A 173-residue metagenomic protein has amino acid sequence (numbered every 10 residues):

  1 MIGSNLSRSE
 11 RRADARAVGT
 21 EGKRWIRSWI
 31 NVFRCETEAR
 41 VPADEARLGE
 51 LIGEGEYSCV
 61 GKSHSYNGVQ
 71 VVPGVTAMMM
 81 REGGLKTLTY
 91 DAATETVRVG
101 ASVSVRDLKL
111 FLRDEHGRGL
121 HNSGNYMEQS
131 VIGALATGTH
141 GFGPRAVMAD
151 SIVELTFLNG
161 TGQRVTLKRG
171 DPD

Functional and structural regions predicted by a protein language model:
M1-R27: Intrinsically disordered, low-structural-confidence terminal and linker regions
K23-R27, T87, S130-I132: Amphipathic, alpha-helical segments enriched in basic
R24, E36, G162-R164: Short, mixed charged/polar active-site loops that provide acid/base catalysis or chelate metal/phosphate cofactors
R27-N125, G138-F142: Glycine-rich N-terminal segment of FAD-binding domains in flavoprotein oxidoreductases, spanning the beta-loop-helix
N67-V69, Q129-G133, V147: Short secondary-structure boundary/hinge segments and terminal tails
A92, S130, N159: Short, acidic, Ser/Thr-enriched surface-loop or helix-capping motifs
S123-S130, R169-D171: Short, surface-exposed recognition loops or helix-turn segments adjacent to catalytic cores
A134-D173: FAD-binding subdomain of flavoenzyme oxidoreductases
